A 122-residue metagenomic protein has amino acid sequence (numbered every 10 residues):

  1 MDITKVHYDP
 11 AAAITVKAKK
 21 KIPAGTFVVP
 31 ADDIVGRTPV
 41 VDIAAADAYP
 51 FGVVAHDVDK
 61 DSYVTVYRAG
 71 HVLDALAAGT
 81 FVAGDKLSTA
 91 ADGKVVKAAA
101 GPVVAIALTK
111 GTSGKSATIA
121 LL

Functional and structural regions predicted by a protein language model:
M1-L122: Surface-exposed, low-hydrophobicity beta-strand/loop segments enriched in small/polar/acidic residues
